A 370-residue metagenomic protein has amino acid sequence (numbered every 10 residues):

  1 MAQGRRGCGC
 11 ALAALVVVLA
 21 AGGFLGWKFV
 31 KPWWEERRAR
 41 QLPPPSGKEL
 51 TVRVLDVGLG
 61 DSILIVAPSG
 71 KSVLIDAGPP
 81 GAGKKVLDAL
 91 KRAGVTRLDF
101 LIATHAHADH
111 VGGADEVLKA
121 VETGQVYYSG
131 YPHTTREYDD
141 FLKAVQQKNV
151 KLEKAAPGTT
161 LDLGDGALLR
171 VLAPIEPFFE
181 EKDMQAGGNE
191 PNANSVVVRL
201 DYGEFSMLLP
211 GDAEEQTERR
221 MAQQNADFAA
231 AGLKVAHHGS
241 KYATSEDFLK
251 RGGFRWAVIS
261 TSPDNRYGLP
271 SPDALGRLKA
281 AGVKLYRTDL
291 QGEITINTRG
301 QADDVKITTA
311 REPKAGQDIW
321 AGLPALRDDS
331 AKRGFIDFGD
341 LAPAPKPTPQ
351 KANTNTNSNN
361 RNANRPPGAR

Functional and structural regions predicted by a protein language model:
Q3-R370: Non-globular, low-confidence helical/coil segments that flank catalytic cores
